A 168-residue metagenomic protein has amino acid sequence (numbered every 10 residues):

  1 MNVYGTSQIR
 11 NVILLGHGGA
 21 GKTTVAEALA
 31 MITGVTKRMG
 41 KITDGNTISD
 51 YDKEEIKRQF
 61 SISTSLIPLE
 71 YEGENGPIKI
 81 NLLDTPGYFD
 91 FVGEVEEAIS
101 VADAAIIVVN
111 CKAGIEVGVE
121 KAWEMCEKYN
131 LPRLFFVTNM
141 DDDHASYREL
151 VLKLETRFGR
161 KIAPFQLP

Functional and structural regions predicted by a protein language model:
M1-V109, I115, E149, F158 (+1 more regions): P-loop NTPase switch module centered on the Walker A-proximal segment
I99, A104-F165: Conserved C-terminal guanine-recognition region of P-loop GTPase G domains, centered on the G4
P168: Glycine-rich nucleotide/cofactor/substrate-binding loop typically near the N-terminus or early in the first domain
